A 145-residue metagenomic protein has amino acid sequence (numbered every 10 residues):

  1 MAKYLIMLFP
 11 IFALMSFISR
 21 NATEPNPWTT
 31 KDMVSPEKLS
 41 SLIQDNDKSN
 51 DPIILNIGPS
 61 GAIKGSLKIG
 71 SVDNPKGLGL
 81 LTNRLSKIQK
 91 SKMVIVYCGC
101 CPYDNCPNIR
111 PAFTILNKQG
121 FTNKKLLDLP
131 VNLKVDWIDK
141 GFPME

Functional and structural regions predicted by a protein language model:
A2-Y4, S16-K31, G61-E145: Rhodanese-like catalytic fold shared by cysteine-dependent sulfurtransferases and DSP/PTP-type phosphatases
I6-I63: Flexible, polar/low-complexity N-terminal or interdomain linker segments that lie immediately upstream of folded
